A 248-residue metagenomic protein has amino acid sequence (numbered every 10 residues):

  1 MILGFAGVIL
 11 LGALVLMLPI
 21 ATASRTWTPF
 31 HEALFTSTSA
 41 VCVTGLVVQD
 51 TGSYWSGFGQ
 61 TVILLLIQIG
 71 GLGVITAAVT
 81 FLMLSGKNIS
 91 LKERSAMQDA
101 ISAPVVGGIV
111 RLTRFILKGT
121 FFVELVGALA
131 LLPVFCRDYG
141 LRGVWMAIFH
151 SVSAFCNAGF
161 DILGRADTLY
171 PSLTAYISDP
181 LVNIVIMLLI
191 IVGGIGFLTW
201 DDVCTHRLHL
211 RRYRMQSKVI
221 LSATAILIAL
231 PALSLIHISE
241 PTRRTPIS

Functional and structural regions predicted by a protein language model:
M1-S248: Membrane-proximal intracellular helices of multi-pass ion channels
